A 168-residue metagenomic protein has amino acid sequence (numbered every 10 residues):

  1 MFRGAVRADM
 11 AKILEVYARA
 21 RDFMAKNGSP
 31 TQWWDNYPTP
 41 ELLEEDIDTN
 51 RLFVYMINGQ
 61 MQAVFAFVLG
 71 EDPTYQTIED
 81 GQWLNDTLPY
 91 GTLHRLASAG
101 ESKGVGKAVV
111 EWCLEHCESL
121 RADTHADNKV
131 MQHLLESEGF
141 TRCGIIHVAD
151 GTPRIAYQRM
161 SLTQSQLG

Functional and structural regions predicted by a protein language model:
M1-E15: A short beta-loop-alpha structural element at the N-terminal edge of CoA-dependent acyl/N-acetyltransferase catalytic
R21-E41: Conserved GNAT-fold acetyl-CoA-binding loop/helix
T49-F67: Conserved beta-hairpin
A66-E101: Conserved acyl-donor/pantetheine-binding loop and adjacent beta-alpha core of acyl/acetyltransferases and related
T92, H116-D127: Conserved GNAT acetyl-CoA-binding A-motif
S98-E115, Q132-S137: Conserved acetyl-CoA-binding loop-helix of GNAT-fold acetyltransferases
K107, D127-G144, T152: Conserved active-site alpha-helix within GNAT-family acetyltransferase domains
V148-G168: C-terminal "cap" of GNAT-fold acetyltransferases
